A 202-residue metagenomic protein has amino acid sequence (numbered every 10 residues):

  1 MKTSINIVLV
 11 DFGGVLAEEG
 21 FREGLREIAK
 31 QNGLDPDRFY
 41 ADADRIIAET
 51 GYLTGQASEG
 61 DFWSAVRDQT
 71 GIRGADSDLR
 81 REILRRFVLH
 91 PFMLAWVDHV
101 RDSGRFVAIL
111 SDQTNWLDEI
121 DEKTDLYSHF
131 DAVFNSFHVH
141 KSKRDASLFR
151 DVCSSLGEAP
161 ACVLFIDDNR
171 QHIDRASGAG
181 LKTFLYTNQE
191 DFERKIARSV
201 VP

Functional and structural regions predicted by a protein language model:
M1-D44, A179: Active-site neighborhood of HAD-like aspartate-dependent phosphohydrolases
M1-N6, V10, T114, E119-P202: Asp-based, Mg2+/Mn2+-dependent phosphohydrolase catalytic module
D11-G14, G55, V100, I109 (+2 more regions): Generic structural signal for small/hydrophobic residues in well-ordered secondary structure, especially within
E23-E27, I47, D61, A65 (+8 more regions): Alpha-helical elements of Rossmann-like donor-binding domains used by nucleotide-donor carbohydrate transfer enzymes
N32-D42, T70-E82, P202: Short, surface-exposed acidic
L34, I72, R105, E158 (+1 more regions): Short glycine/serine/threonine/alanine-rich loop segments
E49-L79: A metal-dependent, Asp-based hydrolase signature
S77-A108, A146: Short, acidic loop-to-helix structural element flanking the phosphoryl-transfer center in phosphate-processing enzymes
